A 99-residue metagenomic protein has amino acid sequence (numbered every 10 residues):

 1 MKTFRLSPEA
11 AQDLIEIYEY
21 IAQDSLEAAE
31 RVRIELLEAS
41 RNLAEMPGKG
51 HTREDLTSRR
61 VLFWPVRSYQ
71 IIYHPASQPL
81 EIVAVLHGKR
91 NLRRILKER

Functional and structural regions predicted by a protein language model:
M1-P8, Q12, A76-P79, K97-R99: Small, basic N-terminal interaction modules of short regulatory proteins
T3-R60: Basic, Lys/Arg-enriched alpha-helical interface segments
G48-Q78: Basic/aromatic recognition patch in beta-strand/loop cores that engages polyanionic ligands
V66-Y69, H74-R99: Enriched for short, Lys/Arg-rich terminal
